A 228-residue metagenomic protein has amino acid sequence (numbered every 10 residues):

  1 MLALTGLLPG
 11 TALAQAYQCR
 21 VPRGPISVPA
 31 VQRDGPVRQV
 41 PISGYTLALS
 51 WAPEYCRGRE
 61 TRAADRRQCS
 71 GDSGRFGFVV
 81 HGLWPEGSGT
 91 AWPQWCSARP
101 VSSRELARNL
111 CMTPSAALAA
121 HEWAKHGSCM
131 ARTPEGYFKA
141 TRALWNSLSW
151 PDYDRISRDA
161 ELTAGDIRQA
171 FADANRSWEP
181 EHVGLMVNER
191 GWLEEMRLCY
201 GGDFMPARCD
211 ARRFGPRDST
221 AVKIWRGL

Functional and structural regions predicted by a protein language model:
M1-L7: Bacterial N-terminal signal peptides
G10-A14: Sec/Tat signal peptide C-region and signal peptidase I cleavage site
Q15-G58: N-terminal module-boundary/linker segments of secreted carbohydrate-active enzymes
E60-L228: Domain-level detector of nuclease and nuclease-like folds in predominantly extracellular/periplasmic contexts
